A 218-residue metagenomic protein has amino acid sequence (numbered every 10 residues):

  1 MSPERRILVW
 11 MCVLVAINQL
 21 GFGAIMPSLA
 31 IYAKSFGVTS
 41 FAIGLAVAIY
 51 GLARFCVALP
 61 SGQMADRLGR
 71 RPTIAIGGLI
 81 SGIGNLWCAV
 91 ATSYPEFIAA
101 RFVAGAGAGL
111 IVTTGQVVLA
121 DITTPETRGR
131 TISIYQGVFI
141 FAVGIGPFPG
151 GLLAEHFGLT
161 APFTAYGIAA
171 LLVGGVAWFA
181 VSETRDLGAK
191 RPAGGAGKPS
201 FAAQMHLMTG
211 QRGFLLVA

Functional and structural regions predicted by a protein language model:
M1-R5, T184-V217: Juxtamembrane intracellular "pre-TM" segments in multi-pass secondary transporters
E4-P27, Q211-A218: Pair of pore-lining "gating" transmembrane helices in MFS-fold secondary transporters
A33-K34, M64-A65, L152-F157: Interfacial helix-cap and linker-helix signal at transmembrane-aqueous boundaries of multi-pass secondary transporters
G51-L59, V143-G144: Residue-level signature of mid-helix packing/kink "hotspots" within the transmembrane helices of 12-pass Major
C56-T92: Conserved MFS/SLC helix-loop-helix module at the cytosolic interface between two early adjacent transmembrane helices
G84, P95-V103: Paired small-residue
A100-F139: Cytoplasmic helix-loop-helix junction between adjacent transmembrane helices in 12-TM secondary transporters
Y135-F179: Helix-loop-helix hairpin linking two adjacent transmembrane segments in secondary transporters
